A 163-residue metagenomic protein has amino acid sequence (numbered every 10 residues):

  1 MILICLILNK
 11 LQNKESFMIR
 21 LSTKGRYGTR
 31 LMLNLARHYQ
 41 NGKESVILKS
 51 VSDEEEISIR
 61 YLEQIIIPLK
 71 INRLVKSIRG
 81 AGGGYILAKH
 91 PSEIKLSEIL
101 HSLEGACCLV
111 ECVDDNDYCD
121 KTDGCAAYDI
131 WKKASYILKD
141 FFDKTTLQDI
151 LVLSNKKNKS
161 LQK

Functional and structural regions predicted by a protein language model:
I2-S16, N116-K163: C-terminal regulatory/oligomerization modules of transcriptional regulators
I19, T23, M32-I57, K76: N-terminal helix-turn-helix DNA-binding core of bacterial DNA-binding proteins
R60: Key DNA-contact positions within bacterial/archaeal DNA-binding proteins
I65-K70: Basic amphipathic alpha-helical segments that dock to polyanions
I71-L74, S102: Residue cluster at the C-terminal edge of the helix-turn-helix DNA-binding motif
R73-A81, I86-L87: Beta-hairpin "wing" of winged helix-turn-helix
P91-N116, K133: Conserved segment of winged-helix/HTH DNA-binding domains
